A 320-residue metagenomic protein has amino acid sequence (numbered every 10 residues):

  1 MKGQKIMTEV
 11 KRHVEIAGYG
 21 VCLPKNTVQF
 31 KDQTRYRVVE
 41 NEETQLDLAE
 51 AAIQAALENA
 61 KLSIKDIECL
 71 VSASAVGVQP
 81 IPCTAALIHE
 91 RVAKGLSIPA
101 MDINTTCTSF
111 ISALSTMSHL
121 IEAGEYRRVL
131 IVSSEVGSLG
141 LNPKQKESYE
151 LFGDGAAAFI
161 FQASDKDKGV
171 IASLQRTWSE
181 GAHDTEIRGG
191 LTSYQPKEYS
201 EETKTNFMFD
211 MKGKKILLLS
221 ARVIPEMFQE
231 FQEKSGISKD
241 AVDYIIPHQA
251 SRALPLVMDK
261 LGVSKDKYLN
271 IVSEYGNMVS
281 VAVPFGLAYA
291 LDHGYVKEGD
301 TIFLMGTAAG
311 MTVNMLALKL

Functional and structural regions predicted by a protein language model:
K2, T8-E9, L46, E50-I53 (+8 more regions): Claisen-condensing/thiolase-fold acyl-transfer catalytic domains that form or cleave C-C bonds in fatty acid
K2-E43, Q145-L218, R222, L320: Condensing-enzyme catalytic core mediating Claisen C-C bond formation in acyl metabolism
A17-G20, A73, N104, V129-E135 (+3 more regions): Short beta-strand segments
T27-V28, I81-C83, L141-K144, V313-A317: Short acidic, glycine/serine/threonine-rich loops at helix termini
K65-S74, D240-H248: Short glycine-rich phosphate-binding loop at a beta-alpha junction
E122-A156: Flexible, glycine-rich active-site loops centered on histidine and acidic residues that chelate a metal or position
